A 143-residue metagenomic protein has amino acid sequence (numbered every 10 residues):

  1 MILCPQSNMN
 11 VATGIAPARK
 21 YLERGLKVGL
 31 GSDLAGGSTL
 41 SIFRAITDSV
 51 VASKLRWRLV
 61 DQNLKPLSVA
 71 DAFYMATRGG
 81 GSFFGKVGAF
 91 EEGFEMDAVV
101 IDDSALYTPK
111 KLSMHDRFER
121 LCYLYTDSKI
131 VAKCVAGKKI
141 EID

Functional and structural regions predicted by a protein language model:
C4-N8, L34: Catalytic beta/alpha-barrel core
Q6, K20, K27, K54 (+7 more regions): Context-gated lysine
N10-A12: Helical hairpin unit composed of two closely spaced alpha helices linked by a short loop
G14-Y107: His/Asp/Glu-enriched, well-ordered alpha-helical/loop segment that forms or immediately abuts the divalent-metal
E95-D143: C-terminal cap of metal-dependent C-N hydrolases
